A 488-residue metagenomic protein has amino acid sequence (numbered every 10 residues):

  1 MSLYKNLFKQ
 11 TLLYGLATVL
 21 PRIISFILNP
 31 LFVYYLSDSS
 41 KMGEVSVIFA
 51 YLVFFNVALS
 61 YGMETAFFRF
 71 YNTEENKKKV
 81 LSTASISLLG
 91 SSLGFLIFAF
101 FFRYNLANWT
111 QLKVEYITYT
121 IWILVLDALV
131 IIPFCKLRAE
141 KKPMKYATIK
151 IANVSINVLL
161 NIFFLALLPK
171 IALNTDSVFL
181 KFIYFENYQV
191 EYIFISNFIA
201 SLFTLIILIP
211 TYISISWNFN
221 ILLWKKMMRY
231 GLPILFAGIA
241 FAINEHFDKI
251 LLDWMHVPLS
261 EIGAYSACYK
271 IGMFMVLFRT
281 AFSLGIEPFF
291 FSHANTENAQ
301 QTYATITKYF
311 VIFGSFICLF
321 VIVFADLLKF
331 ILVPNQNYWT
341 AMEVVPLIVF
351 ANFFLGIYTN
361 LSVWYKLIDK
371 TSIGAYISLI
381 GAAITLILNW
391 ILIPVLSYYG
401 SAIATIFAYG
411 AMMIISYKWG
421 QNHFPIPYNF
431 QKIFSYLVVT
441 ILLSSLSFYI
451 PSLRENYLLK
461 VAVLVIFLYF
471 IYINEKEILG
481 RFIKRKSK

Functional and structural regions predicted by a protein language model:
M1-F26, N76, S82, L112 (+4 more regions): N-terminal membrane topogenesis motif
M1-L7, I171-S196, L205-E245, G285 (+2 more regions): Interhelical loop/hinge segments that connect adjacent transmembrane helices in multipass membrane
L3-E64, S92-F102, I123-L124, V158 (+3 more regions): Signature of the first transmembrane helix
K9-P21, I48, F54-Y104, E115-Y116 (+5 more regions): Membrane-water interface segments that mark the loop-to-transmembrane alpha-helix transition
F26-K41, A107, I239-F274, S292 (+1 more regions): Helix-terminus/linker motif at the lipid-water interface of multi-pass membrane proteins
F70-S87, A264-S378: Specific pore-lining/lateral-gate transmembrane helices of multi-pass inner-membrane transport and insertion machines
T148-I213, I380-I384, Y398-W419, L459-V463: Hydrophobic alpha-helical transmembrane segments
P258, S447-K488: Membrane-proximal transmembrane or re-entrant/amphipathic helices at the cytosolic face
